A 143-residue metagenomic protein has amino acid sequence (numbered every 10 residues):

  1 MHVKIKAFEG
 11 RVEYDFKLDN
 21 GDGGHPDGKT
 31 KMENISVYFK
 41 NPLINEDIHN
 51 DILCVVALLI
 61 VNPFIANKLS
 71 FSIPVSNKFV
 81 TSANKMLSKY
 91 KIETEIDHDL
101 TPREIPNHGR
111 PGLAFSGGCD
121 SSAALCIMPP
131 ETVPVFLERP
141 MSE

Functional and structural regions predicted by a protein language model:
K4-E143: ATP-dependent adenylation/nucleotidyltransferase module used to activate substrates
